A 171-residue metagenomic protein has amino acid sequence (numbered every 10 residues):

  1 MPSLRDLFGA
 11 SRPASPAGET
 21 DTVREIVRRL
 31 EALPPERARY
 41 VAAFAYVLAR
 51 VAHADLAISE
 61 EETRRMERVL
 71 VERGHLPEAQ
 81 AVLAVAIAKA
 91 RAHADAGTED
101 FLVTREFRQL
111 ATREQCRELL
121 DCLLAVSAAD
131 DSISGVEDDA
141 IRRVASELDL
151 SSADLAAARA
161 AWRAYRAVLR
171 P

Functional and structural regions predicted by a protein language model:
M1-R50, S59-P171: Small-residue-enriched hydrophobic alpha-helices in membranes
L56: Flexible, active-site-adjacent loop/turn segments at secondary-structure boundaries
